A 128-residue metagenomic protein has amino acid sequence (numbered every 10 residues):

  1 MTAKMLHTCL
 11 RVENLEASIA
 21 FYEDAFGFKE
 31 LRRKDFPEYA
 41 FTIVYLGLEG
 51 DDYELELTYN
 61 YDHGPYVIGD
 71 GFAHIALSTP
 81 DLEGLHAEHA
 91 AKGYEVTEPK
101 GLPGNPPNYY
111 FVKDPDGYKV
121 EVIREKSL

Functional and structural regions predicted by a protein language model:
M1-K4, L31-K34, T42-Y45, L77 (+1 more regions): Vicinal oxygen chelate
T2, C9-D52: Core segments of cupin and vicinal oxygen chelate
M5-H7, D70-I75: Eukaryotic phosphotyrosine signaling hubs
N14-L15, T79-E83: Helix N-cap motif at beta-to-alpha junctions
F21, E83-E88: Short amphipathic alpha-helices within nucleic acid-binding modules
F36-E38, P65-V67, G104: Short glycine/serine/proline-enriched coil/turn segments at secondary-structure junctions
G50-Y53, D62-G64, L82-E83: Short, charged/polar surface micro-motifs in flexible loops or helix N-caps
